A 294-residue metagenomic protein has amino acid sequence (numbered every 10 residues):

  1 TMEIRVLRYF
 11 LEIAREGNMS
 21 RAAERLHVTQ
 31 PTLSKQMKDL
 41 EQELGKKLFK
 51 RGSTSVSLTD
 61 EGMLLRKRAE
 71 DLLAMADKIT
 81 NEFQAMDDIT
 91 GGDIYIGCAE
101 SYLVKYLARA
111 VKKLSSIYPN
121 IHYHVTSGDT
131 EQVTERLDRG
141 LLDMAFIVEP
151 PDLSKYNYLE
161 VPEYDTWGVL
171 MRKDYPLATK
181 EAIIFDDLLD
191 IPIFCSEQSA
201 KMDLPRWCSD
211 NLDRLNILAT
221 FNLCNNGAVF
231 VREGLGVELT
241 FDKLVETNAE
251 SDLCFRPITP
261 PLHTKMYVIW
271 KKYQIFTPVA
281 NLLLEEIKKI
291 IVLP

Functional and structural regions predicted by a protein language model:
L11-T29: Short helix-boundary/capping micro-motifs
E41-L58: A short LG(V/I)-centered, amphipathic sequence patch enriched for acidic residue(s) preceding the LG motif
G91-S154, T220-L223: Central regulatory/effector-binding core of bacterial HTH transcription factors
Y106, R256-P294: A late-sequence structural motif
D129-L142, V148, S199-C254: Hydrophobic hinge/microswitch elements
L153-E160, Y164-T166, N222, N226-Q274: Beta-alpha-beta core module
K155-W167, M171-I193: Flexible hinge/capping segments at coil-to-helix
I191-D213, F276-A280, L284, P294: Secondary-structure junction motif
